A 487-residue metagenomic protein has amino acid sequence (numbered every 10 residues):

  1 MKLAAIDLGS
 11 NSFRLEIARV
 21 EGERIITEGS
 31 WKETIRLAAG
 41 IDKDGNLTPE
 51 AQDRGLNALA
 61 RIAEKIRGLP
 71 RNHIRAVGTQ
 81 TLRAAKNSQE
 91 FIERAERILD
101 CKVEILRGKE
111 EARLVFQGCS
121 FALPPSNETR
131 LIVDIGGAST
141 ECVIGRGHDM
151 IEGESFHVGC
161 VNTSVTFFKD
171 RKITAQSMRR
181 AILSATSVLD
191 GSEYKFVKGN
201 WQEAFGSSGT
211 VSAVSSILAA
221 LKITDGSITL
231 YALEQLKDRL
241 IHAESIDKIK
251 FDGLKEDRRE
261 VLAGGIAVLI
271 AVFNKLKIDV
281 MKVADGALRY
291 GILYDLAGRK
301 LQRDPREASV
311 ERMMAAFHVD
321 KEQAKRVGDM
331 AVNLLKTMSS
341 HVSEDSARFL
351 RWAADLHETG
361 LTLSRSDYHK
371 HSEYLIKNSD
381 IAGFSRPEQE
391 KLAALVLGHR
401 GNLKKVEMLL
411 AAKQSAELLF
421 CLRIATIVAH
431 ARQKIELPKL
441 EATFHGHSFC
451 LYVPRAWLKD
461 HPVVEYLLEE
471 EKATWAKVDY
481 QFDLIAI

Functional and structural regions predicted by a protein language model:
M1-T27: N-terminal basic/disordered segments at the start of proteins
K2, S12-R14, S139, V211 (+1 more regions): Structural motif
L3-D7, R130-D134, A204: Short glycine-aspartate micro-motif
I17-V20, G40-R71, T79-N87, F91-R94 (+6 more regions): Helical "lid/coupling" subdomains associated with nucleotide-phosphate turnover
R24-R36: N-terminal glycine-rich anion-binding loops that anchor highly charged ligand groups
A76: Dinucleotide-binding Rossmann-like beta1-alpha1 core, especially the glycine-rich loop that anchors the ADP
A138-I144: Acidic, divalent-metal-coordinating active-site segment for phosphoryl/phosphodiester hydrolysis, typified by short
V478-I487: A short amphipathic beta-strand at an alpha->beta junction
